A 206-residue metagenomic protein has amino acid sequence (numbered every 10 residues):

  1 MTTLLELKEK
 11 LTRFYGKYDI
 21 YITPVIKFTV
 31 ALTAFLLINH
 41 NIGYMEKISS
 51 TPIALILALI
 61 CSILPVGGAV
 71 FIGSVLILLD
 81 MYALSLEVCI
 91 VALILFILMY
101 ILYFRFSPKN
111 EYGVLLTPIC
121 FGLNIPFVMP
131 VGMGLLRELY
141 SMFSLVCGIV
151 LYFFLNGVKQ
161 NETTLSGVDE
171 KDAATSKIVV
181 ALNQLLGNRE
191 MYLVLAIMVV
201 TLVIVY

Functional and structural regions predicted by a protein language model:
M1-Y18: Short, Lys/Arg-rich, polar N-terminal cytosolic tail immediately upstream of the first transmembrane signal-anchor
I20-S74, M81: Hydrophobic transmembrane alpha-helices
I22-V25, I119, N188-L195: Hydrophobic alpha-helical transmembrane segments of multi-pass membrane proteins
A31, F35, G113, I125-M129 (+2 more regions): Alpha-helical transmembrane segments of polytopic integral membrane proteins, especially the permease/helical cores
I42-P52, D80-I94, G187-L195: Structural signature of hydrophobic alpha-helical transmembrane segments
L59, I72-G148: Membrane-interface helix-loop-helix junctions at boundaries between adjacent transmembrane segments
P130-Y206: Generic multipass alpha-helical transmembrane bundles of integral membrane proteins
